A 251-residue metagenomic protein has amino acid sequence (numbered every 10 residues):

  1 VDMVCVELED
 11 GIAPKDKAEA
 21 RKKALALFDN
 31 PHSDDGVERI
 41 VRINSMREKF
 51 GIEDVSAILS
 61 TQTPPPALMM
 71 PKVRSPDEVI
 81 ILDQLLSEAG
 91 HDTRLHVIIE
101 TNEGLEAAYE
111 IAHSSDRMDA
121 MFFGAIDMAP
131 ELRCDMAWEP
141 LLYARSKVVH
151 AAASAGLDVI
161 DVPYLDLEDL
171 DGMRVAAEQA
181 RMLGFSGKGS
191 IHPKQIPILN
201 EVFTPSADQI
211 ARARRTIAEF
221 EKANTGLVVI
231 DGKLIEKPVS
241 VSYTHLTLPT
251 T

Functional and structural regions predicted by a protein language model:
V1-L246: Expand to "…catalyze enediolate/carbanion chemistry for C-C bond making/breaking, isomerization, decarboxylation
T247-T251: A short, hydrophobic C-terminal helix/tail in secreted or cell-surface proteins
